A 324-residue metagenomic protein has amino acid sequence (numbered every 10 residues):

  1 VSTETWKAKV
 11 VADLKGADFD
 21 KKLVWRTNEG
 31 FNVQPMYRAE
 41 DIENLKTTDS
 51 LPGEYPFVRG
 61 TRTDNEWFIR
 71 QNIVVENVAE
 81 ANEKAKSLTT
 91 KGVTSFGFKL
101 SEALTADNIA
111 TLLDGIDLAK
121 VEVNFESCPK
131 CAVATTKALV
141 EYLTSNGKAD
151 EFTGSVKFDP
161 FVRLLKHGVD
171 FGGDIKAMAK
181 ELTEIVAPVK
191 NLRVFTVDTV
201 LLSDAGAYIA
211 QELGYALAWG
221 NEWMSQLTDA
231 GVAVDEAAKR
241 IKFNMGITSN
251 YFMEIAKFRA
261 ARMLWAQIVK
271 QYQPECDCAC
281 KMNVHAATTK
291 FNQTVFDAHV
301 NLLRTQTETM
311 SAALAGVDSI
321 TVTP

Functional and structural regions predicted by a protein language model:
V1-N250, E275-H285, A313, S319-T323: Catalytic alpha/beta active-site cores
F19, L182, Q271, R304-E308: Glycine-rich, charged/polar anion/phosphate-binding loops that engage phosphate groups from diverse ligands
E66, W265, Q293-T294, I320: Short small-residue beta-strand/loop micro-motif enriched in glycine and branched aliphatics
A207-L213, T248-A260, T289-L302: Short glycine/threonine-rich loop-to-helix capping motif typified by GTGT followed within a few residues by an Asp-Pro
A233, A261, N292-Q293, Q306 (+1 more regions): Functionally constrained cores in energy, signaling, and assembly domains
F258-L264, I268, V284-A286, Q306-T309 (+1 more regions): Extended, hydrophobic alpha-helical segments in both membrane/secreted and soluble proteins
A266-R304: A compositional/structural signature marking long, glycine- and acidic/polar-rich segments with frequent tryptophans
D297-V317: Catalytic-core region of carbohydrate-active enzymes that cleave or remodel glycosidic bonds
